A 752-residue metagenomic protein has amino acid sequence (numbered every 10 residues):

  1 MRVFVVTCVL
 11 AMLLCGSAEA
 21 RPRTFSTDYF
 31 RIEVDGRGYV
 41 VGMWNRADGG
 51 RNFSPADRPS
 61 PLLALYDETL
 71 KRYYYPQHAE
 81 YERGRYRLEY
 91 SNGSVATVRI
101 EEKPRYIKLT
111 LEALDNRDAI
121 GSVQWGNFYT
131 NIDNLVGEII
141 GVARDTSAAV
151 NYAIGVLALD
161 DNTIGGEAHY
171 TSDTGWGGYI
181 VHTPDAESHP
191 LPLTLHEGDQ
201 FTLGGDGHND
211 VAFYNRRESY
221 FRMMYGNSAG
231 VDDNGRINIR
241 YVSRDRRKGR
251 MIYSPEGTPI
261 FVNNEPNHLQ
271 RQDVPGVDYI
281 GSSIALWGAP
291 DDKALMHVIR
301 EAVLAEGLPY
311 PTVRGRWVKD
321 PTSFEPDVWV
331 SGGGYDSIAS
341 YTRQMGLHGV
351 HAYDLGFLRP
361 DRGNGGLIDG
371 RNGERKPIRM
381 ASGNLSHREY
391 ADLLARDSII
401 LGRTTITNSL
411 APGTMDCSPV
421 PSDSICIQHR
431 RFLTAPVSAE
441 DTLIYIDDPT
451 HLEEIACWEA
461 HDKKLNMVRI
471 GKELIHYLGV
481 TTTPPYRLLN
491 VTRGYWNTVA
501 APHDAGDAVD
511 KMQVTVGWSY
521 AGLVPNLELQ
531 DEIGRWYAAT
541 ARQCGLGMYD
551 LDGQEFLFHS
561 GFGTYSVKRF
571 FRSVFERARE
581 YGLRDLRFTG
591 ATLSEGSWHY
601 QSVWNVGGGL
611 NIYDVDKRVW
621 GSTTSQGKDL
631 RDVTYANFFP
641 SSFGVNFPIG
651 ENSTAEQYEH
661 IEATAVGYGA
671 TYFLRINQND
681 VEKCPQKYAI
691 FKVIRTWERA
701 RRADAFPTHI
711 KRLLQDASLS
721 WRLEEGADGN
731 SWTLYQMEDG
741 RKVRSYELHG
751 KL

Functional and structural regions predicted by a protein language model:
V5-L13: Bacterial N-terminal signal peptides
A18-P22: Boundary at the C-terminal end of the N-terminal hydrophobic targeting segment
T24-F357, L393-L394, I400-L401, G547-M548 (+2 more regions): Carbohydrate-recognition beta-sandwich/jelly-roll modules in extracellular/periplasmic carbohydrate-active proteins
V34, L193, G198, L203-G205 (+6 more regions): Active-site-proximal substrate-binding groove within the catalytic cores of carbohydrate-active enzymes
W44-D48, T97-Y106, A119-V136, L452-K472 (+1 more regions): Extended Gly/Ser/Thr-rich low-complexity repeat segments, especially those forming or decorating extracellular
D291-Y310, G346-F357, L385-H429, D504-V509 (+3 more regions): Glycine-rich, aromatic-flanked loop segments that form ligand/cofactor-binding clefts across common enzyme folds
R314-R430, Q513-A538, C544-R569: Aromatic-lined carbohydrate-binding/catalytic grooves of carbohydrate-active enzymes
T407-A500: Autoprocessing Asn-cyclization modules and mimics
